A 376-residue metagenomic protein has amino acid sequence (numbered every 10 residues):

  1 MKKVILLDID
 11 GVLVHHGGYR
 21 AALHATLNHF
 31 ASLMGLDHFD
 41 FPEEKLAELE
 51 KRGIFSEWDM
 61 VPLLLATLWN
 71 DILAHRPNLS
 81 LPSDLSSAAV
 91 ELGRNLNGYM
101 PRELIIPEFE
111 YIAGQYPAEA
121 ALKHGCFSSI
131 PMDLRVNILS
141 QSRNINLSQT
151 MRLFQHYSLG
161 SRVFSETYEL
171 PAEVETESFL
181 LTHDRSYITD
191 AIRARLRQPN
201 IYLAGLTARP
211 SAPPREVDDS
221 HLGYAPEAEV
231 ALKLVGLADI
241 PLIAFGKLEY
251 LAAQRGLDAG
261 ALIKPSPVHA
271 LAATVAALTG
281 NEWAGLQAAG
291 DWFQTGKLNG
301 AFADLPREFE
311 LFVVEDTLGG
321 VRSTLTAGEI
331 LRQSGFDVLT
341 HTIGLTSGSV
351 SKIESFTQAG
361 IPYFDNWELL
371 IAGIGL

Functional and structural regions predicted by a protein language model:
M1-K3, V217-L376: Asp-based, Mg2+/Mn2+-dependent phosphohydrolase catalytic module
M1-L46, R52-F55, D59-P62, A66-N70 (+1 more regions): Active-site neighborhood of HAD-like aspartate-dependent phosphohydrolases
M1-L7, S32, P62, A66-R152 (+4 more regions): Non-catalytic pre-domain segments flanking phosphatase-related domains
I5, V12-L13, N97-I105, F109-L251: Substrate-recognition element of Asp-dependent hydrolases with the DxDx(T/V) motif
H15-Y19, L23, G53-E57, L180-R185 (+2 more regions): Phosphate/oxyanion-binding active-site loops and adjacent basic polyanion-contact surfaces
N28, A66, D190-R197, V275 (+2 more regions): Surface-exposed alpha-helical segments enriched in charged/polar residues
S32-L49, N70-D84, L237-I240, E282-A289: Short, surface-exposed acidic
L46-L49, G53, A261-L262, P362: Pocket-edge positions in alpha/beta enzyme catalytic cores
